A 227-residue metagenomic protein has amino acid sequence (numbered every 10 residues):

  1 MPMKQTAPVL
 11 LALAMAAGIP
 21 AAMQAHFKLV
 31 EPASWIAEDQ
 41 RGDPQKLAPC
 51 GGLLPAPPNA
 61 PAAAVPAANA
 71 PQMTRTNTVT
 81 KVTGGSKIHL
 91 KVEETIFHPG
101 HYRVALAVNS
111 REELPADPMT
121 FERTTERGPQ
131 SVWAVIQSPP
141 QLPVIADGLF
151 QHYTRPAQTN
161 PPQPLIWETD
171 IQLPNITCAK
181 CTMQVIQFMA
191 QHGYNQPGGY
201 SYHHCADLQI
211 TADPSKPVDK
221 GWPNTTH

Functional and structural regions predicted by a protein language model:
M1-L10: Bacterial N-terminal signal peptides that target proteins for export
L10-G18: Bacterial N-terminal signal peptides
I19-A25: Sec/Tat signal peptide C-region and signal peptidase I cleavage site
A25-H227: Structured recognition/catalytic domains enriched at protein termini, typified by the LPMO catalytic fold at the mature
